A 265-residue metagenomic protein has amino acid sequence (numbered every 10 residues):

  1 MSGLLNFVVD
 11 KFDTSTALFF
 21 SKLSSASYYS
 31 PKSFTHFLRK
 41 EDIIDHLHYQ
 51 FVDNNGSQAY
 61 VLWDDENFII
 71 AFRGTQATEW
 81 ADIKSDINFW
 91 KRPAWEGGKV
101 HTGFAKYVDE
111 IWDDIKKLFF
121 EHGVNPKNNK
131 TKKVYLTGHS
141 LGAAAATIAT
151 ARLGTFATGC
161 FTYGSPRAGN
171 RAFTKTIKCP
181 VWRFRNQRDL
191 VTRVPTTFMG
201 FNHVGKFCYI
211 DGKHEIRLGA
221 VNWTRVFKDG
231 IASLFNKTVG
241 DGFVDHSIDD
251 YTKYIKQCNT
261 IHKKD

Functional and structural regions predicted by a protein language model:
M1-T137, L141-D265: Non-catalytic, mobile gating and regulatory segments of ester bond hydrolases
